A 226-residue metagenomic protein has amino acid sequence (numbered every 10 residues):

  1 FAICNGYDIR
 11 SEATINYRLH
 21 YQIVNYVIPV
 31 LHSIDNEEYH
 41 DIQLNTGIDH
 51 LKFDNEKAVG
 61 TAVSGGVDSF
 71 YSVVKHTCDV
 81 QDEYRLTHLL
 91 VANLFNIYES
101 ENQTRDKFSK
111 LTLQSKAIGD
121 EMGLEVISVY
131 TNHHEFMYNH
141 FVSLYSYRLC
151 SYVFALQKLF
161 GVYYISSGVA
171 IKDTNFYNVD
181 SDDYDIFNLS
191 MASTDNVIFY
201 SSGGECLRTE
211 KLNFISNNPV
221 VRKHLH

Functional and structural regions predicted by a protein language model:
A2-A62, V67, Y71-H226: Nucleotide-activated chemistry modules centered on ATP-dependent adenylation/adenylyltransferase
